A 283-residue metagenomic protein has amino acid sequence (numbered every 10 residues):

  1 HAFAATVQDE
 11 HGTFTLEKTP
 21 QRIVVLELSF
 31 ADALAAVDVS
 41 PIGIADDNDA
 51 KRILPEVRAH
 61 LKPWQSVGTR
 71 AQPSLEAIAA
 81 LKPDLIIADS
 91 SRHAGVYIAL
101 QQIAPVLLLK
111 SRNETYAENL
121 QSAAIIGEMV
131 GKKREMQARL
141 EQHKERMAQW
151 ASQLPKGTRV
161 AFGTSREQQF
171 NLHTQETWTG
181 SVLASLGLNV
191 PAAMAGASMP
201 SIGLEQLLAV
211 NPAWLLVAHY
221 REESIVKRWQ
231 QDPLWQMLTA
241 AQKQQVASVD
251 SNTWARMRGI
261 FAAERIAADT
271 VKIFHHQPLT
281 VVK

Functional and structural regions predicted by a protein language model:
A2-A4: Boundary at the C-terminal end of the N-terminal hydrophobic targeting segment
D9-H11, V67-E76, A195-L204: Short helix-initiation/N-cap motifs at beta->coil->alpha
R22, L28-A77: A short, structured surface patch at a secondary-structure boundary
R22-L34, E135-N189, A193: Basic- and aromatic-lined ligand-binding clefts that recognize polyanionic substrates
E27, S90, A218-E222: Short secondary-structure boundary segments
L75-A77, K82-A88, P105, L207 (+1 more regions): Proline-aspartate-enriched helix->loop->beta-strand connector
G95, L109-I125, R159-G180, E222-V226: Extracytoplasmic ligand-binding site segments that recognize negatively charged/polar headgroups
W214-K283: Structured C-terminal subdomain patch of bacterial secreted/periplasmic proteins
